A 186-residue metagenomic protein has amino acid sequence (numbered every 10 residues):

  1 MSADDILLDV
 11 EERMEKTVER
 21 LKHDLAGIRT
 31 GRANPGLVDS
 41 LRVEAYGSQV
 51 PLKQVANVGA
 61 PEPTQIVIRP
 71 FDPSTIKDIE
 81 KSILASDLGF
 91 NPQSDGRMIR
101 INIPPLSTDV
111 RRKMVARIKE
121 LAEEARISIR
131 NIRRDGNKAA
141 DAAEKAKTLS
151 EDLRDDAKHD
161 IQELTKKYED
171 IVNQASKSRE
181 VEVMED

Functional and structural regions predicted by a protein language model:
M1-K77: A positional/architectural concept
H23, K81-G89, E120-E123, R134: Short, intrinsically disordered, mixed-charge
I28-Y46, V50-V55, G59-P61, Q93-P105 (+3 more regions): Glycine/charge-rich, flexible interdomain linkers and switch-proximal surface loops that mediate coupling
T64-Q93, R97, I101: Glycine-rich active-site/cofactor-binding loop and its immediate structural neighborhood
I99-D186: Positively charged, low-complexity, intrinsically disordered RNA-binding extensions
